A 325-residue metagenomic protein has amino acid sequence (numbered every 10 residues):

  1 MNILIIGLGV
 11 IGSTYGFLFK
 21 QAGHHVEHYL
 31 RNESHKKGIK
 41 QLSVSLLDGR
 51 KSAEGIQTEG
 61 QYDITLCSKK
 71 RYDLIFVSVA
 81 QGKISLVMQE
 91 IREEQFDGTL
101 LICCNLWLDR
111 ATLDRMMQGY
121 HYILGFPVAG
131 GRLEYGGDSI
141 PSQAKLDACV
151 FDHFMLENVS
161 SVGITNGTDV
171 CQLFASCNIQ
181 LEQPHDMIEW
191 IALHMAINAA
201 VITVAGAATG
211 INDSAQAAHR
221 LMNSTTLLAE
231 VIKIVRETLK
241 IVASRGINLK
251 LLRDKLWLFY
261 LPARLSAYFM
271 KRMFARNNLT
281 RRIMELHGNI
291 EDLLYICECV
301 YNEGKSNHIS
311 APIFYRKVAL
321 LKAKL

Functional and structural regions predicted by a protein language model:
M1-A53: NAD(P)+-binding Rossmann beta1-loop-alpha1 motif at the extreme N-terminus of oxidoreductases
K20, M116, A175, A243 (+1 more regions): Anion (oxyanion) recognition and catalysis
G55-S142: Rossmann-like NAD(P)(H) cofactor-binding subdomain of soluble oxidoreductases
W107, L113-A196: Rossmann-fold dinucleotide-binding core
S142-E157, A208-L221, R276-H287: Helix-loop-beta segment of a Rossmann-like dinucleotide-binding subdomain
N178, E182-Q183, A217-L221, E303-A311: Inter-helical turn/loop segments and adjacent helix faces that build the functional surface of alpha-helical bundle
I188-H219, T225-L239: Active-site-proximal catalytic alpha-helix in oxidoreductases
I232, R236-L325: NAD(P)-dependent Rossmann-like dehydrogenase/reductase catalytic/cofactor-binding core
